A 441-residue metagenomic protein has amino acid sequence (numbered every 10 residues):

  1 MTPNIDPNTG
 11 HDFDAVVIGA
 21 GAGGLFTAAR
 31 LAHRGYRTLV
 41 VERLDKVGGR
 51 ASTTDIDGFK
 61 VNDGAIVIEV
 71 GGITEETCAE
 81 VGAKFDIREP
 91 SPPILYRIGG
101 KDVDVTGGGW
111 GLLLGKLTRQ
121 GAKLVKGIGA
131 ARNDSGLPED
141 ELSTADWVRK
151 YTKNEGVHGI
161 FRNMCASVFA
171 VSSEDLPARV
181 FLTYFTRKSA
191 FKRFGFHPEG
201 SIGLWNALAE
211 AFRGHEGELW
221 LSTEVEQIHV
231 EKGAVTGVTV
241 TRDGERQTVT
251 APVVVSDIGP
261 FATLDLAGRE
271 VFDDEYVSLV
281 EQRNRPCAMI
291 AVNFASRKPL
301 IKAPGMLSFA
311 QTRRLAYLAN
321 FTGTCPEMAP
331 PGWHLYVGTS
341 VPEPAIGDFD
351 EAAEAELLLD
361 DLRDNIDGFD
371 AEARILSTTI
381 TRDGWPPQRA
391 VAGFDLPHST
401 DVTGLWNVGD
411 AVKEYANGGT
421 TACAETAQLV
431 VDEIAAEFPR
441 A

Functional and structural regions predicted by a protein language model:
T2-N4, N8, F321, P326-A441: Conserved flavin/dinucleotide-binding core of flavoenzymes
F13-V40: N-terminal Rossmann-like FAD-binding beta1-loop-alpha1 element of flavoenzymes
A32-I56: Glycine-rich FAD pyrophosphate-binding loop
D57-L137, K150, N163: Dinucleotide-binding Rossmann-like beta1-alpha1 core, especially the glycine-rich loop that anchors the ADP
E80-F85, L95-D104, K153, R213-L219 (+1 more regions): Feature captures the FAD/FMN-dependent oxidoreductase FAD-binding
L113-Y184, F191-G195: Rossmann-like flavin
Y184-E245: Helical element adjacent to the flavin cofactor pocket in flavoenzyme catalytic cores
E226-H334, A345-I346, P397: Mid-domain catalytic core of redox enzymes that form a hydrophobic substrate pocket/lid adjacent to a catalytic redox
